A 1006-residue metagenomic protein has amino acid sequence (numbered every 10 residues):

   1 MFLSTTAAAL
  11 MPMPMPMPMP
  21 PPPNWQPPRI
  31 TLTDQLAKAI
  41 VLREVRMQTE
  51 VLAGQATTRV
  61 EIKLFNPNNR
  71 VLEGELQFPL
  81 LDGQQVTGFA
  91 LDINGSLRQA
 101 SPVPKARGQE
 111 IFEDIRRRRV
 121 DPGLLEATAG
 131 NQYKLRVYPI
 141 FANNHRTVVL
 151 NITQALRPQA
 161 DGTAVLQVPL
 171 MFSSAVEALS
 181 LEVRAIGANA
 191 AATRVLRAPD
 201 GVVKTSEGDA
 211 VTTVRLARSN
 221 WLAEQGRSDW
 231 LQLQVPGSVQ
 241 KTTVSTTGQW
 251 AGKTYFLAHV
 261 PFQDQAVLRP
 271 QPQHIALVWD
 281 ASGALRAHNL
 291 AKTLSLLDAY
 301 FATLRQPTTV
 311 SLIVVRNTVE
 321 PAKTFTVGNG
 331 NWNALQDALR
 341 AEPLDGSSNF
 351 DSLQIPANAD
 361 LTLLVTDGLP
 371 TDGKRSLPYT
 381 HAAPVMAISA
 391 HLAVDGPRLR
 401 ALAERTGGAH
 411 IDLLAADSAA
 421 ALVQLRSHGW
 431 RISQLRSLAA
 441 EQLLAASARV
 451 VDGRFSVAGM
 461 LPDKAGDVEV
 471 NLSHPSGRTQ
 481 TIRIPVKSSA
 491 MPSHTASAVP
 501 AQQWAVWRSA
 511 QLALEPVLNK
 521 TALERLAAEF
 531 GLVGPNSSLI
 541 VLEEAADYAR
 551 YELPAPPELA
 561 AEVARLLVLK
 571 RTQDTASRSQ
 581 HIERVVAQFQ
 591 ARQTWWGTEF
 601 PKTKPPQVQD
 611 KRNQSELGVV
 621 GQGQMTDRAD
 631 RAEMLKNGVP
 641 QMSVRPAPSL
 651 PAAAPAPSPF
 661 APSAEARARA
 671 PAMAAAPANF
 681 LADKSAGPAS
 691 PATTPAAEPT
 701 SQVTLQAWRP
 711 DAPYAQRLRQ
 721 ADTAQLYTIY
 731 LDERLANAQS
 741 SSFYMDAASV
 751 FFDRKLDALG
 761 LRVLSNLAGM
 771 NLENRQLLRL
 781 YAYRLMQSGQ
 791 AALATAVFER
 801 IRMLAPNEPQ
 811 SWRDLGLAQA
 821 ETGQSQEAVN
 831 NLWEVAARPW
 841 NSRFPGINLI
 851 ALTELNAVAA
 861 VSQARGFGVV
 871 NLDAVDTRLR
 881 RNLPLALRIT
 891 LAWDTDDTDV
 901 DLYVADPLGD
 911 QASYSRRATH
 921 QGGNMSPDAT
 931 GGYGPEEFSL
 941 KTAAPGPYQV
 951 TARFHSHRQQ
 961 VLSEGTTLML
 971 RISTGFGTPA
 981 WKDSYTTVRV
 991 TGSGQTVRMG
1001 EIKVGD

Functional and structural regions predicted by a protein language model:
M1-F2, A7-A53: N-terminal, polar/Ser/Thr-rich
G88-T128, Q132, R136-F141, T147-V278 (+6 more regions): An acidic, Ser/Thr-enriched
P270-N329, Q354, D360-V365: Von Willebrand factor
E320, G330-L361, P370, A393-D395: Von Willebrand factor
T366-L414, S418-L425: VWA/integrin I-like adhesion module and closely mimicked acidic/polar interface patches used
S742-D746, Q776-L780, Q810-D814, N830 (+1 more regions): Alpha-solenoid helical repeat scaffolds
V861-D1006: Intrinsic-disorder/low-complexity signal
